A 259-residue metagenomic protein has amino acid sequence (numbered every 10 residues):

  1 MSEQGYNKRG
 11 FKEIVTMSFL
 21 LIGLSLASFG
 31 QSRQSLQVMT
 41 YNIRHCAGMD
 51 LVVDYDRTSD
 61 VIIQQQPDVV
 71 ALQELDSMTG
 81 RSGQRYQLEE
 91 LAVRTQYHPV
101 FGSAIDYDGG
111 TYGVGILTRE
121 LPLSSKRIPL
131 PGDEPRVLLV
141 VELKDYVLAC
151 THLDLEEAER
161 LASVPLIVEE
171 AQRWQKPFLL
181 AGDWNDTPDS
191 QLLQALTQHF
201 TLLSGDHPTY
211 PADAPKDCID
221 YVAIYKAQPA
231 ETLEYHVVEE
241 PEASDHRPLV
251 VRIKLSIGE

Functional and structural regions predicted by a protein language model:
Y6-E13, F19, L26-R94, D106-Y107 (+2 more regions): N-terminal, active-site-proximal structural segment of metallo-dependent hydrolase catalytic domains
S35, D50-L51, L75-Y146, P229 (+1 more regions): Structured beta-strand-rich core segments of catalytic domains in phosphoester-bond hydrolases
Q37-I43, T58-S82, L148-T151, I167-L193 (+3 more regions): Active-site beta-strand/loop signature of hydrolases that rely on acidic residues for catalysis
Y41-R44, Q73-L75, G102-I105, T118-E120 (+7 more regions): Active-site-proximal beta-strand/loop segments in catalytic clefts of secreted hydrolases
D50-T58, V100-G102, G205-A212: N-terminal post-signal-peptidase region of extra-cytosolic proteins
V52-D56, Q84-R85, E134-P135, L161-V164 (+2 more regions): Structural motif corresponding to alpha-helix initiation and N-cap regions
I63-P67, A92-Q96, V100, P122 (+2 more regions): Sec-exported extracytoplasmic/periplasmic mature domains
R127-I128, E142, E159, E169-F178 (+1 more regions): Metal-dependent phosphoester-hydrolase catalytic domains
